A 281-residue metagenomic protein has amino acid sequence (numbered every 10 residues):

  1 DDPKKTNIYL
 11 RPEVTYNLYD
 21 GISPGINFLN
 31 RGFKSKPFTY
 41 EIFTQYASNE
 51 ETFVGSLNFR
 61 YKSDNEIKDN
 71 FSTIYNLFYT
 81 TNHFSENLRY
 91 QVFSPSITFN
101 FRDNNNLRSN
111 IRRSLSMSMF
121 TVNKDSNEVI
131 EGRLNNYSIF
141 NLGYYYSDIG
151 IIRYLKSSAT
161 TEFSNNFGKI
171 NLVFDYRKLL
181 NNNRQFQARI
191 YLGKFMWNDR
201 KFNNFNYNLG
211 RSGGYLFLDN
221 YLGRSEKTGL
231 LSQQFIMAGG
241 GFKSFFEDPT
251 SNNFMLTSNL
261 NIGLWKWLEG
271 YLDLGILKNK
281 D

Functional and structural regions predicted by a protein language model:
D2-G25, N30, S35-I42, T73-Y75 (+2 more regions): Transmembrane beta-strand segments of Gram-negative outer membrane beta-barrel proteins
P12-V14, S56, D69-D103, S114-S116 (+2 more regions): C-terminal outer-membrane beta-barrel translocator/porin domains of Gram-negative envelope proteins and their
N30-K36, N49, N65, L264: Short, solvent-exposed loop/edge-beta patches enriched in aromatic
P37-G55: Short secondary-structure subsegments characteristic of cysteine-rich extracellular domains
T39, Q185-Q187, E269: Membrane-spanning beta-strand positions in outer-membrane beta-barrel proteins
Q45, N110-S114, L274: Subset of outer-membrane beta-barrel
R60-K62: Glycine- and small hydrophobic-enriched segments that form the cores of compact globular domains
